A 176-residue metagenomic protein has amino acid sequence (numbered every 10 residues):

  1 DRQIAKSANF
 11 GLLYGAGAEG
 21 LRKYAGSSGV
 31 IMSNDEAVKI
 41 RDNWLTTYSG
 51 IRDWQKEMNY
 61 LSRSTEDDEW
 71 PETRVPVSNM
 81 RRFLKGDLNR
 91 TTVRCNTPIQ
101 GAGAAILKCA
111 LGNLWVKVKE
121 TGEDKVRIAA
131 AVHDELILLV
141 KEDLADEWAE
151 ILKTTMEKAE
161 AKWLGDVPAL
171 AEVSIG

Functional and structural regions predicted by a protein language model:
D1-D124, I128-A131, K141-E142, S174-I175: Conserved catalytic core of nucleic-acid polymerases
V118-V173: C-terminal structured "cap/appendage" subdomains that terminate the fold
